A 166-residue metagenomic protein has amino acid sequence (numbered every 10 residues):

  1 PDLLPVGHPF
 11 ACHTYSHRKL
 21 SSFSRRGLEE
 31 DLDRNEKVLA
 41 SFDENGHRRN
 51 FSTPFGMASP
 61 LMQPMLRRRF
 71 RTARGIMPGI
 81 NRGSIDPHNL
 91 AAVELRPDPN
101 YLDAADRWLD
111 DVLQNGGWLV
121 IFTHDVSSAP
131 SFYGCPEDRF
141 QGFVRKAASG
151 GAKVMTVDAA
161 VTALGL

Functional and structural regions predicted by a protein language model:
P1-L20, N45, R49-S52, R74 (+2 more regions): Short, well-structured secondary-structure segments
L4-P5, L66-R67, L113-Q114, A148: Alpha-helix boundary recognition
H8, P78, V126: Residue-level marker of positions within ordered structural domains that often coincide with functionally constrained
H17, S128, T162: Active-site micro-motifs of SAM-dependent methyltransferase domains
H17-R107, D111-L113, R139, G165: Catalytic domains of cell-wall/extracellular-matrix polysaccharide-remodeling enzymes, centered on de-N-acetylation
F23-R26, V93-A159: Catalytic grooves of carbohydrate-active enzymes
A159-L166: Short amphipathic alpha-helical segments
